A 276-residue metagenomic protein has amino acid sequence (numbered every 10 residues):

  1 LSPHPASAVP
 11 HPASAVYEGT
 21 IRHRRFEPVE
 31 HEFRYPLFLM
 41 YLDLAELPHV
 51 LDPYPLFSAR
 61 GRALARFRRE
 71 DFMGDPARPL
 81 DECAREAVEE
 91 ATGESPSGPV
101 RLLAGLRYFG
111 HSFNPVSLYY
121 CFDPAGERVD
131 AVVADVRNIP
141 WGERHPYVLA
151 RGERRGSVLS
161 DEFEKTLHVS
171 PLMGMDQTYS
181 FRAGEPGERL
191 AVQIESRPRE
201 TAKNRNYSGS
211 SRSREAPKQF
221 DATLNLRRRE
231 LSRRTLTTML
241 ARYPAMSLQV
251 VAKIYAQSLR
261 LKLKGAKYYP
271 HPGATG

Functional and structural regions predicted by a protein language model:
S2-H4, H11-E200, A216-G276: Mature, function-bearing regions of proteins
V9-H11, N204-R205: Compositionally biased non-globular segments, especially hydrophobic aliphatic-rich helices of signal peptides
R199-E215: Short, low-complexity, charge-dense intrinsically disordered segments
